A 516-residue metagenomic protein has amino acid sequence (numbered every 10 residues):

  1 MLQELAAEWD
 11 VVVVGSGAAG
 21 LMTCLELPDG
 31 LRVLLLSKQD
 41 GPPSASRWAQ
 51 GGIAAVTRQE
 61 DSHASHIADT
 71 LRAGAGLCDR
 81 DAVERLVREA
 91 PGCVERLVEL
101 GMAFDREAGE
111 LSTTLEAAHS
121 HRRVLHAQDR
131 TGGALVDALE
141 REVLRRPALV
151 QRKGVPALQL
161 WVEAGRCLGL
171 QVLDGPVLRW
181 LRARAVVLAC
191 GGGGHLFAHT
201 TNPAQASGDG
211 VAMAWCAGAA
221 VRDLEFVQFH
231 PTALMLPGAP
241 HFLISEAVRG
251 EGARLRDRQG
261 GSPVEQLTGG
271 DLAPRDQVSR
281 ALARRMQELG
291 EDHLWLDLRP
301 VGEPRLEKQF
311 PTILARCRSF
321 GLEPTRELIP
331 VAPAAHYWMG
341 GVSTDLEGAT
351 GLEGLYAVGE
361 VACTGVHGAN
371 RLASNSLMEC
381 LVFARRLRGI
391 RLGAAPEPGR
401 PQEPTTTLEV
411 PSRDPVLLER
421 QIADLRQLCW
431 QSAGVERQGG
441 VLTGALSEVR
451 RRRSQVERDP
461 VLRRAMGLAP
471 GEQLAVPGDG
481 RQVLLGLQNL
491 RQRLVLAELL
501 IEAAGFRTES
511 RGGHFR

Functional and structural regions predicted by a protein language model:
M1-W9, E26, D40-G41, A49 (+8 more regions): Glycine- and aromatic-enriched mobile tails/lids
V11-L35: N-terminal Rossmann-like FAD-binding beta1-loop-alpha1 element of flavoenzymes
Q39-L71, A75, A239-F242: Conserved N-terminal glycine-rich FAD pyrophosphate-binding loop of Rossmann-like flavoproteins
G41, M213, A219-I329, L381 (+1 more regions): An anion/pyrophosphate-binding glycine-rich loop and adjacent beta-alpha core in soluble alpha-beta enzymes
C78-P91, R123-R141, R152, T200-G208 (+3 more regions): Short beta-strand to alpha-helix junction loop
V98-L178, R182, A189, A198 (+2 more regions): Conserved redox-cofactor binding core of oxidoreductases
Q159-G175, W180, L322-V366: FAD-site-proximal beta/loop scaffold in flavoenzymes
A183-A185, A189-G194, V361: Glycine-/small-residue-rich beta->alpha transition segments that form the dinucleotide
